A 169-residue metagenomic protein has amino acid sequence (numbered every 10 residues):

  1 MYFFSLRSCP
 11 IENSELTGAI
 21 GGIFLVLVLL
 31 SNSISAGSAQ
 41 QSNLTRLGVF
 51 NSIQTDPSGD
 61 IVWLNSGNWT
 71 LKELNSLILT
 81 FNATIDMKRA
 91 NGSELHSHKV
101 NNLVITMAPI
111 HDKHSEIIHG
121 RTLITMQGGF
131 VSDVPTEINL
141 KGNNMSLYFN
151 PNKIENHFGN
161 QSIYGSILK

Functional and structural regions predicted by a protein language model:
M1-A39: Secretory targeting signatures
S38-T80, Q161-K169: N-terminal segment immediately downstream of the Sec signal-peptide cleavage site in secreted/extracellular proteins
N51-P57, D86-A90, P151-N152: Short, flexible beta-strand-to-coil junctions
V62-M126: Predominantly extracellular/secreted and cell-surface proteins with exposed, flexible low-complexity segments
G92, G129-V131, L147, N156: Intrinsically disordered, low-complexity acidic/polar segments
V131-Y148: A short, surface-exposed beta-strand/turn
N143-K169: C-terminal partner/receptor-binding element of secreted or periplasmic proteins
